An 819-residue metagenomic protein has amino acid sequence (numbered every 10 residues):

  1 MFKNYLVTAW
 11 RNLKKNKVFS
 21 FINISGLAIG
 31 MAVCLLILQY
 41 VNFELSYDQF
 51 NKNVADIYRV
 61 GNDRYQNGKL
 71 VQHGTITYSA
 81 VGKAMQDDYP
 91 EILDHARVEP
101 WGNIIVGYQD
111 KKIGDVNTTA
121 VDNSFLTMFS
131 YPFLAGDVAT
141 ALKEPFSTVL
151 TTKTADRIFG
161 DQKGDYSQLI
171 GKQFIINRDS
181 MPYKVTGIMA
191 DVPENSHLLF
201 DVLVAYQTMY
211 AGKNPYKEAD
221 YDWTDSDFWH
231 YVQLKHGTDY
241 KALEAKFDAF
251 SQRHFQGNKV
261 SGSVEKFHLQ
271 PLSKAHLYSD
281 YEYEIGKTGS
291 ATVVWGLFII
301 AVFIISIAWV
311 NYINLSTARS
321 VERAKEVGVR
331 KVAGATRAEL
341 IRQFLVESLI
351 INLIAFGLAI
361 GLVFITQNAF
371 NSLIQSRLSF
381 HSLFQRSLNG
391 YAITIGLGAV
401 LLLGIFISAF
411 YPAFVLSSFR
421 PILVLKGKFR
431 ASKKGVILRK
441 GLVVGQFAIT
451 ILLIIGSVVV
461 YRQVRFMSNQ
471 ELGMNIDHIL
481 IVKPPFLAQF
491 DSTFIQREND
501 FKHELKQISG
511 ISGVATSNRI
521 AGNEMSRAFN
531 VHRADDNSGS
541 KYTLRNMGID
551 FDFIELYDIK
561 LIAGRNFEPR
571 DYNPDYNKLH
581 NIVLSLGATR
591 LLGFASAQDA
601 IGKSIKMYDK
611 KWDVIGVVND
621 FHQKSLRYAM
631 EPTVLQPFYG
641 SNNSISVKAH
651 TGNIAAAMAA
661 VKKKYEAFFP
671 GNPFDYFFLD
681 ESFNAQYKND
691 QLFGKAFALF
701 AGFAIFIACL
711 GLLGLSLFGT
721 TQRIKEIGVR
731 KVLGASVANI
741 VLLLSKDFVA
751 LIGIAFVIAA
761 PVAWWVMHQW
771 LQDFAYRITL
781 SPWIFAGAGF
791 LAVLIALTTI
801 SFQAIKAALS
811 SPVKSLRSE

Functional and structural regions predicted by a protein language model:
M1-F21, S316-L353, G361-D491, L771 (+1 more regions): Alpha-helical transmembrane segments of integral membrane proteins
K3-R11, K15, N51, D248-F303 (+7 more regions): Membrane-helix entry/capping segments
K15-V41, G289-K325, L353, G357 (+4 more regions): Hydrophobic alpha-helical transmembrane segments of multi-pass inner-membrane transport and secretion
N16, A308-I350, G711-V749, Q803 (+1 more regions): Interfacial "coupling" helices/loops that link adjacent transmembrane helices in transporter permeases
A32, L36-Q39, H268, L272 (+3 more regions): Small-residue-rich transmembrane alpha-helices
I37-N103, A219, W223-Y231, E244-K246 (+5 more regions): Membrane-proximal extracellular/periplasmic loop immediately following the first transmembrane helix
D122-L134, T148-G289, D500-N689: Mid-to-C-terminal secondary-structure elements that act as membrane-proximal/extracytoplasmic interface segments
G671-A760, M767-Q772, L809: C-terminal transmembrane helical bundles of large multi-pass transporters and their helix-start/helix-kink determinants
